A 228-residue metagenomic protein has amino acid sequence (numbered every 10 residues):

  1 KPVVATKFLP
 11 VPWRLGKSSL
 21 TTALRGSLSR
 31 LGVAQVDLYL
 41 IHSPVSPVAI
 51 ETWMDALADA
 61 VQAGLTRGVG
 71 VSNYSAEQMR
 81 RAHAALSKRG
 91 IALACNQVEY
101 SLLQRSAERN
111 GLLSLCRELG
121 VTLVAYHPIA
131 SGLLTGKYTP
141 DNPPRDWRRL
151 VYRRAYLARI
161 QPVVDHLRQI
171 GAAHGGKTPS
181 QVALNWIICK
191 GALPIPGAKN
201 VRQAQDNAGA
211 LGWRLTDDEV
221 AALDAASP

Functional and structural regions predicted by a protein language model:
K1, V33-V36, T66, L93: A general structural motif
K1-P12, Y39-I41, Q97-Y100: A short, structured active-site edge motif that brings together acidic residues
K7-L15, T66-N73: Acidic/glycine-enriched edge-of-secondary-structure segments
L9-W13, G26, S46: A short acidic, glycine/proline-enriched capping/turn motif at secondary-structure boundaries, especially helix N-cap
L15-L31, M79-R80: Short, acidic/polar
S29-P47: Active-site groove signature of glycoside hydrolases
P44-P228: Beta/alpha (TIM)-barrel catalytic core signal, keyed to glycine-rich beta->alpha loops juxtaposed to Asp/Glu that bind
